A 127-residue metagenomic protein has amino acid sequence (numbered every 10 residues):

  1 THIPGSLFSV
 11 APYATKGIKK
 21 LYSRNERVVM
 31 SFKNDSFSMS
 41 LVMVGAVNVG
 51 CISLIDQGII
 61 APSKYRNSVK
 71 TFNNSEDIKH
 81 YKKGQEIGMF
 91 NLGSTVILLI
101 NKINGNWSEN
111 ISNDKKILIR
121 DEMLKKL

Functional and structural regions predicted by a protein language model:
T1-L127: Contiguous, well-folded functional domains in the mature portion of proteins
